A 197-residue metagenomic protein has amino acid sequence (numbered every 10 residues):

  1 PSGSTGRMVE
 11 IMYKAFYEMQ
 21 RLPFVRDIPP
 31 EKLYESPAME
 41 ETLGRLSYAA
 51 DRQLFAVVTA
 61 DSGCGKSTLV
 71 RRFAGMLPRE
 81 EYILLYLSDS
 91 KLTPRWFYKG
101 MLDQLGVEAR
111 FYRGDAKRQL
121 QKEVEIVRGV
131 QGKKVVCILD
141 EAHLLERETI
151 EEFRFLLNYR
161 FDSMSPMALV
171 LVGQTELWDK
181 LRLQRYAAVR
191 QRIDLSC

Functional and structural regions predicted by a protein language model:
G3-R52: A short, basic N-terminal segment
L22-F24, E81-L84, L92-F111: Conserved NTP-binding/hydrolysis module of P-loop NTPases
R52-R72: Walker A/P-loop nucleotide-binding motif
A56-T59, Y86, I138: Short hydrophobic/aromatic beta-strand immediately N-terminal to the Walker A/P-loop
C64, E141-R147, F155, E176-L177: Residues immediately C-terminal
Y82, Q184-C197: A short helix-turn-beta junction within AAA+ P-loop NTPase domains corresponding to the substrate/partner-engaging
L87-S90, K180-L181, D194-C197: Conserved AAA+ ATPase "SRH/arginine-finger" region at the nucleotide-binding site
T93-W96, E108-E152, F161-S165: Mid-core helix/loop region of P-loop NTP-binding domains shared across ATPases and GTPases
